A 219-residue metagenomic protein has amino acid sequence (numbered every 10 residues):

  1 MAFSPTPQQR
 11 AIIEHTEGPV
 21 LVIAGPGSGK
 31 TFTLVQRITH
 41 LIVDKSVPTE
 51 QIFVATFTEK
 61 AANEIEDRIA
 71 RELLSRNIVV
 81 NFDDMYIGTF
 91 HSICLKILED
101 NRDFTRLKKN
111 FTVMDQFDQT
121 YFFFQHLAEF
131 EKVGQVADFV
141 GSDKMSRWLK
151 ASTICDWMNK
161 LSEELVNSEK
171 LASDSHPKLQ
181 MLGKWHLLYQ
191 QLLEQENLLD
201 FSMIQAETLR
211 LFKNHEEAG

Functional and structural regions predicted by a protein language model:
M1-I23, S28, F32-T33, Q51-F53 (+1 more regions): Accessory N-terminal region flanking or inserted into the helicase ATPase core in nucleic-acid motor proteins
M1-L107: P-loop NTPase Walker
L34, K60, E64, H91 (+3 more regions): Charge-rich, low-complexity amphipathic helices in intrinsically disordered tails/linkers adjacent to domains
H40, R71, S75, Q125-E129 (+2 more regions): A generic structural signal for well-ordered alpha-helical segments enriched in polar/charged residues
T56, N77-I78, D83-F90, L95 (+3 more regions): Conserved ATP-dependent motor core of P-loop NTPases, especially the RecA-like helicase ATPase domain
N63, D67, R71, F124-Q125 (+2 more regions): Solvent-exposed alpha-helical segments within well-ordered globular domains of core cellular machineries
